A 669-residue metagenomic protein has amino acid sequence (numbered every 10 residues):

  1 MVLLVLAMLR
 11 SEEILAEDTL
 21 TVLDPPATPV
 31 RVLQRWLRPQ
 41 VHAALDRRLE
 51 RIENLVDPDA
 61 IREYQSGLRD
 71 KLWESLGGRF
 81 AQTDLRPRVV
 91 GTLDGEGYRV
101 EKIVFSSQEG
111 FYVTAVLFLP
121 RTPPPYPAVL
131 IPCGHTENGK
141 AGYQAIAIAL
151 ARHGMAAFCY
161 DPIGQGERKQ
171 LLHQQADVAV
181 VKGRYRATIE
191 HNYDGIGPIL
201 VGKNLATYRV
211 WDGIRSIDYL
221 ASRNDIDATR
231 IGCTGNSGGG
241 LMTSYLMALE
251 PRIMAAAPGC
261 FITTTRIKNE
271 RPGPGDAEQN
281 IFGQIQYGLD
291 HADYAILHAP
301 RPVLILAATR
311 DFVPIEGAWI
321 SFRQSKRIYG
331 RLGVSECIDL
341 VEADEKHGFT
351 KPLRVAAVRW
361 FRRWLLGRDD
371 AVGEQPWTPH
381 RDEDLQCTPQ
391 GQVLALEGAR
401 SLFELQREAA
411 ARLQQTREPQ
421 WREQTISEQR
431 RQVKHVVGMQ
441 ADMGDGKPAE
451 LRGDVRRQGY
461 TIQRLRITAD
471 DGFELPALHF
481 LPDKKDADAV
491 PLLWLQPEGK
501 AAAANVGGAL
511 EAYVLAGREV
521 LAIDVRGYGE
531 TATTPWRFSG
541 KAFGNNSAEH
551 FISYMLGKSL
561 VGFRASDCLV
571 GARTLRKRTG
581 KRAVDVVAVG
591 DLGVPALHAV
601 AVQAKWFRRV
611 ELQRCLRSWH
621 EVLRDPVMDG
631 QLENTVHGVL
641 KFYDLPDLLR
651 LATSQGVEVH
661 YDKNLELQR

Functional and structural regions predicted by a protein language model:
V2-L4, I14: Cleavable N-terminal signal peptides
I14-Y112, A299, V303-P476, F480-V490 (+5 more regions): Alpha/beta-hydrolase-fold serine-hydrolase catalytic core, especially in secreted/extracellular enzymes
P124-I217, A221-S222, T263-P272, A487-R578 (+1 more regions): Cap/lid segment of the alpha/beta-hydrolase catalytic domain
E137-A145, V180, R184-A187, L200-Y208 (+8 more regions): Alpha-helix capping and helix-loop boundary segments enriched in small/acidic/polar residues
D161, T234, G259-C260, L306 (+3 more regions): Alpha/beta-hydrolase-fold catalytic nucleophile elbow
R215-Y287, S566-F642, D647-L651: Primarily recognizes the serine-hydrolase "nucleophile elbow" in alpha/beta-hydrolase and SGNH/GDSL folds
T234-S237, T243-M247, A257-R266, A277 (+4 more regions): Catalytic-domain carbohydrate-binding cleft regions of carbohydrate-active enzymes
